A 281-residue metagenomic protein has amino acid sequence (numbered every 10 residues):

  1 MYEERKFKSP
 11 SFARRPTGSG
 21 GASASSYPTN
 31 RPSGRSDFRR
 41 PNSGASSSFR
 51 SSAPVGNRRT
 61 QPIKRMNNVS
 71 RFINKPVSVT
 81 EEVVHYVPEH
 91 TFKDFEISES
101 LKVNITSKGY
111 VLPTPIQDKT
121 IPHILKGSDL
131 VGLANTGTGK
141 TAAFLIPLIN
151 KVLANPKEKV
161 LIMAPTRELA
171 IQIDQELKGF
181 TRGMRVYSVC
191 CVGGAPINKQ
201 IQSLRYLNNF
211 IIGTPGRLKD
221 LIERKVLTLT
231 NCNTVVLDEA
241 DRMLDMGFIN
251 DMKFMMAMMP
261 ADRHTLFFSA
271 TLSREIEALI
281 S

Functional and structural regions predicted by a protein language model:
M1-T120, K126-S128: N-terminal intrinsically disordered, low-complexity tails of helicases
V84, D94, I124, Q202-S203 (+2 more regions): Replace "in large, NTP-powered and nucleic-acid-processing enzymes" with "in large, NTP-powered factors and other
S100, P156-E223, N231-T234, R274-S281: Conserved nucleic-acid-binding Ia/Ib motif block in the N-terminal RecA-like helicase ATPase lobe
I105, Q117, G132, L148 (+9 more regions): Residue-level signature of catalytic and energy-coupling elements of molecular machines, predominantly ATP/GTP-dependent
D118-L130, K140-N155, E168-I171, E176-F180 (+2 more regions): Walker A/P-loop NTP-binding motif
V131-L133, L161, L266: Short hydrophobic/aromatic beta-strand immediately N-terminal to the Walker A/P-loop
A134-T138: The conserved Walker
T228-S281: Post-DEXD/H (motif II) to motif III coupling segment of the RecA-like Helicase ATP-binding lobe
